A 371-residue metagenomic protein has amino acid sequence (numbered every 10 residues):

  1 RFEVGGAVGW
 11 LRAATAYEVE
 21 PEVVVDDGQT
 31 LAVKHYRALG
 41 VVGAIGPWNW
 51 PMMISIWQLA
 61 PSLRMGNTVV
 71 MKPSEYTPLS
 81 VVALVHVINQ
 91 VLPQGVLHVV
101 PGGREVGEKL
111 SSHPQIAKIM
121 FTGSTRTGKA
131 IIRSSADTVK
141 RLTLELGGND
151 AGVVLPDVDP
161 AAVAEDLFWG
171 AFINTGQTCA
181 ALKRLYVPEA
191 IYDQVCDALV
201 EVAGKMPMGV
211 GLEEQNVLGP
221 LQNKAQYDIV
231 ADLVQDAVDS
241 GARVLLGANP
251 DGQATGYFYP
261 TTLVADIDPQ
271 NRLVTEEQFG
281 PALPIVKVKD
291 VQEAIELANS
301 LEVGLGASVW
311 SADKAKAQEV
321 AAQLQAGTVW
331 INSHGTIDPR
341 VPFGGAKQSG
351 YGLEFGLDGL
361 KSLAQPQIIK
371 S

Functional and structural regions predicted by a protein language model:
R1-G9, V82, N216, P220 (+3 more regions): An alpha-helix initiation/capping motif
G9, V82, H86, Q90 (+9 more regions): Replace "anionic and nucleotidyl ligands
W10-A13, P21-A162, V288: Rossmann-like NAD(P) dinucleotide-binding subdomain of oxidoreductase/dehydrogenase enzymes
K34-R37, L110-H113, S134-A136, T143-L146 (+6 more regions): Solvent-exposed alpha-helices and their adjacent loops that cap or buttress functional pockets in soluble metabolic
I116, V153, P207, S240 (+2 more regions): Conserved C-terminal structural/oligomerization subdomain of aldehyde/semialdehyde dehydrogenase
R126-D268, I331: ALDH superfamily catalytic-core signature
